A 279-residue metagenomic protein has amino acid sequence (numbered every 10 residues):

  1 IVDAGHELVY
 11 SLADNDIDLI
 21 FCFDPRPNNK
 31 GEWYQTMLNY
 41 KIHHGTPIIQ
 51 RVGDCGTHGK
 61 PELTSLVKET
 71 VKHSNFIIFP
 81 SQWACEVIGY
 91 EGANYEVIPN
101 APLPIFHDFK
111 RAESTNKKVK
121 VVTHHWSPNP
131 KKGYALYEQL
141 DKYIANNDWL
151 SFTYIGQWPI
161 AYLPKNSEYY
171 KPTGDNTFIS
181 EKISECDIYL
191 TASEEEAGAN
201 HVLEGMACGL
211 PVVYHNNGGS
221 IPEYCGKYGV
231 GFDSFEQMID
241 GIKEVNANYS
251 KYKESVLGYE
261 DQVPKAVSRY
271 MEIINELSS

Functional and structural regions predicted by a protein language model:
D3-H73, Q82-W83: Extended catalytic core of nucleotide-activated donor transferases of GT-like folds
K60-P61, A101-K118, K132: Acidic anion/phosphate-binding donor-loop and adjacent secondary structure in glycosyltransferase catalytic cores
N75-F109: Donor nucleotide-sugar binding/catalytic pocket of nucleotide-sugar-dependent glycosyltransferases
A112-K132, E138-K142: Conserved donor-binding/catalytic core segment of Leloir-type glycosyltransferases
E194-E195: Aromatic "clamp/platform" in nucleotide-sugar-dependent glycosyltransferases that forms part of the donor/acceptor
P211-H215: Short hydrophobic beta-strand element within catalytic cores of glycosyltransferases and related nucleotide-activated
G226-E236, K243-N246: Conserved acidic donor-binding segment of nucleotide-sugar-dependent glycosyltransferases
A247-S279: A charged, aromatic-enriched C-terminal amphipathic alpha-helix characteristic of glycosyltransferases across folds
